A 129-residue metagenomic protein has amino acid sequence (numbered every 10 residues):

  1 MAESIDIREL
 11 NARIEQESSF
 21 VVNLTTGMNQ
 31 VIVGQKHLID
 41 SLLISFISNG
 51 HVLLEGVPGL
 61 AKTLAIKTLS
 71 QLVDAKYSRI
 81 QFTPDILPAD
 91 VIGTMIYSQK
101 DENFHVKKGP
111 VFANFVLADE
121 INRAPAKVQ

Functional and structural regions predicted by a protein language model:
M1-A12: Interdomain "pre-motor" coupling segment immediately N-terminal to P-loop NTPase/helicase cores
I7, L43-T83: Walker A/P-loop
R13-L60: Pre-Walker A (pre-P-loop) alpha-helix and adjacent loop at the N terminus of AAA/AAA+ ATPase modules, a conserved
M28, I32, N49-G50, V73 (+2 more regions): Conserved NTP-handling cores and scaffolds of large molecular machines
L38, V73, A124-V128: Helical "lid/switch" subdomain of P-loop NTPase nucleotide-binding domains
E55-P58, R79-Q81, Q99-K108, K127: Conserved Walker
D85-N114: Short glycine-rich substrate-engagement loop in P-loop NTPases that contacts/grips substrate
F112-Q129: Conserved AAA+/SF3 P-loop NTPase catalytic/coupling segment centered on the Walker-B
